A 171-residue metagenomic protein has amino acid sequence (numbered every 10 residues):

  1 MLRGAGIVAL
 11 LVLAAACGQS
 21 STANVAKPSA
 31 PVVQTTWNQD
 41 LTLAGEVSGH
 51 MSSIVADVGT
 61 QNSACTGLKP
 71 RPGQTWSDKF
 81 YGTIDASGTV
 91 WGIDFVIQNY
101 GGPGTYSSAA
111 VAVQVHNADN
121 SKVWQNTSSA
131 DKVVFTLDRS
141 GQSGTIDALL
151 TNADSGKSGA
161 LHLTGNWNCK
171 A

Functional and structural regions predicted by a protein language model:
M1-G6: Bacterial N-terminal signal peptides that target proteins for export
A9: Flanking scaffold residues of small Cys/His-coordinated metal-binding clusters
L13-A16: C-terminal motif of bacterial Sec signal peptides marking the signal peptidase cleavage site
G18-A171: An extracellular/secretory-lumen and virion-surface interaction module
